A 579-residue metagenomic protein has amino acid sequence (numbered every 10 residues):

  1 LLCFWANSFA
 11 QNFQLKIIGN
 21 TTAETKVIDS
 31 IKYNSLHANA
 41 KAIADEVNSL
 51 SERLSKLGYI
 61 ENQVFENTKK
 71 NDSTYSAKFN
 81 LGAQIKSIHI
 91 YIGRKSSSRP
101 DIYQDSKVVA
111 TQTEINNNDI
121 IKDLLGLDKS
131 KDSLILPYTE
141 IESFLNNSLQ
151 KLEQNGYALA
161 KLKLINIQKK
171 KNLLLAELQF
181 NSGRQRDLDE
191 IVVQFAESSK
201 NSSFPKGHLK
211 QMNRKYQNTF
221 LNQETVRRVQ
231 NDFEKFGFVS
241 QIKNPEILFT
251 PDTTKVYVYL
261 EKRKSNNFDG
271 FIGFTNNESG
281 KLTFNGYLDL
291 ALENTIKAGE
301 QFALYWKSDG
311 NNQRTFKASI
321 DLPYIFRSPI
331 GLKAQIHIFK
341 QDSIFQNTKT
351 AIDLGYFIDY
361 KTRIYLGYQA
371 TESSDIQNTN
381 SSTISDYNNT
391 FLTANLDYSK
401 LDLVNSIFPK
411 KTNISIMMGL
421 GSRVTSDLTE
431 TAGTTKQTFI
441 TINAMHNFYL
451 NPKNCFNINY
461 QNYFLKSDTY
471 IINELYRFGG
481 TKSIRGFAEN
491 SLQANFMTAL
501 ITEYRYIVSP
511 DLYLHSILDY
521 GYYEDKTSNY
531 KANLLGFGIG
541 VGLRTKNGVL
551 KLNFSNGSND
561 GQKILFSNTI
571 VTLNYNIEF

Functional and structural regions predicted by a protein language model:
L1-K16, F579: Bacterial Sec-dependent N-terminal signal peptides
Q11-F236, S240-I247, T253-V256, S265: Interaction-mediating elements
Y59, F339-F345, T425-T435, N559-I564: Outer-membrane beta-barrel proteins
N222-S415, R477-G480, S491-A494, Y506 (+2 more regions): Gram-negative/organellar outer-membrane beta-barrel architecture
T275-G280, T393-V508, S516, E524: C-terminal outer-membrane beta-barrel translocator/porin domains of Gram-negative envelope proteins and their
Y522-K526, D560: Short, solvent-exposed loop/turn segments at secondary-structure junctions
N529-V541: A short alpha/beta connector and helix-capping loop motif
